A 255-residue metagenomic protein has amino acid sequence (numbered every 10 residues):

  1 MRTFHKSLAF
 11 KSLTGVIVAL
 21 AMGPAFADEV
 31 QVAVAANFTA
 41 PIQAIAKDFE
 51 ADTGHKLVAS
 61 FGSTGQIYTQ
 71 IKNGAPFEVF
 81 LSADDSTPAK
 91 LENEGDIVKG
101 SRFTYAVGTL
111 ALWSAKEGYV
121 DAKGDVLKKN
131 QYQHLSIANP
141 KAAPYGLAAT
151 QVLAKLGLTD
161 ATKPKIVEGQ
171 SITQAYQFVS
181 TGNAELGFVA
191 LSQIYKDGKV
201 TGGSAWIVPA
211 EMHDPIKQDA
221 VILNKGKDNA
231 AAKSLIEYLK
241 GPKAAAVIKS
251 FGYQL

Functional and structural regions predicted by a protein language model:
R2-T14: Bacterial N-terminal signal peptides that target proteins for export
R2-T3, G23, Y253-L255: Generic C-terminal helix-cap and adjacent flexible tail
S7, A19-A21, G182, E211: Compositionally biased, intrinsically disordered low-complexity segments
K11-P24: Bacterial N-terminal signal peptides
A27-D52, V58-F61, G65, T69-A75 (+4 more regions): Exported/periplasmic ABC-transporter solute-binding proteins
